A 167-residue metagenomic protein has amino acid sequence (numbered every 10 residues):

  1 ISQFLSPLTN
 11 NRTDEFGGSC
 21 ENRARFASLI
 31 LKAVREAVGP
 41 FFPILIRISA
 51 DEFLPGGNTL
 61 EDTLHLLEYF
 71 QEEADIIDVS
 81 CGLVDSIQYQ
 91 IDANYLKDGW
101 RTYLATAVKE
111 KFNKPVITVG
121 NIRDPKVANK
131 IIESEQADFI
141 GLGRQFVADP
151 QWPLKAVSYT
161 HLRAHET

Functional and structural regions predicted by a protein language model:
I1-R163: Flavin-dependent oxidoreductase catalytic cores
